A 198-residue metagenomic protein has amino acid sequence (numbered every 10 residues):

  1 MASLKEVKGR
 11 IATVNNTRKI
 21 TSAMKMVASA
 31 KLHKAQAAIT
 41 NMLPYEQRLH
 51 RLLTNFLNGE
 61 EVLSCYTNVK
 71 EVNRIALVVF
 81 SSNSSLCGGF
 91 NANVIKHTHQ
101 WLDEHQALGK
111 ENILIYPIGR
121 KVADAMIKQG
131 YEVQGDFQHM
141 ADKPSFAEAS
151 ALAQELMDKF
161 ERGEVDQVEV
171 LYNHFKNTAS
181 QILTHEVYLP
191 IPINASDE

Functional and structural regions predicted by a protein language model:
A2-E198: Conserved loop-to-helix interface motifs that mediate assembly, gating, or partner/ligand docking in ancient ring
